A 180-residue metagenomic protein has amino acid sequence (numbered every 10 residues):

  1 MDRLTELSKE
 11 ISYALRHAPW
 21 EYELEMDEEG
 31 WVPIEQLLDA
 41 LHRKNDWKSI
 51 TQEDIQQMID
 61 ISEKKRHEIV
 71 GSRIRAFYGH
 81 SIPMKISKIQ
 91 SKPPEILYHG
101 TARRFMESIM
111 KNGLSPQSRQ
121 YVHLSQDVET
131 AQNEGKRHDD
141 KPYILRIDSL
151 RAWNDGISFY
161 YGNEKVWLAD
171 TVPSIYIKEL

Functional and structural regions predicted by a protein language model:
M1-K9: Charged, low-complexity intrinsically disordered regulatory segments in eukaryotic signaling
S12, H17-W20, E25, L38 (+4 more regions): ADP-ribosyltransferase catalytic core
W31-V32: Short capping segments at the starts of secondary-structure elements
Y98: Enzymes that process phosphate groups on RNA ends and nucleotide/triphosphate substrates
